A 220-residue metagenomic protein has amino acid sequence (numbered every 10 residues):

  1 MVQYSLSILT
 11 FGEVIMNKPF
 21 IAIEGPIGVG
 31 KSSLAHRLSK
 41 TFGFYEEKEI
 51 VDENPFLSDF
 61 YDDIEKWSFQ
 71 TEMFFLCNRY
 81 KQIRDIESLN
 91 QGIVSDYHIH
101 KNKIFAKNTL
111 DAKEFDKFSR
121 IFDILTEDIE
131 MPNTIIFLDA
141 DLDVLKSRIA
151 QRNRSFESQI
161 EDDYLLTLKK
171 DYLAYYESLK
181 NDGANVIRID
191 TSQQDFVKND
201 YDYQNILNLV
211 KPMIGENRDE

Functional and structural regions predicted by a protein language model:
I23: Hydrophobic anchor at the beta1->P-loop junction of P-loop NTPases
P26: P-loop (Walker A) phosphate-binding loop of NTP-binding proteins
K31: Conserved lysine of the Walker
L34-A35: Post-Walker A alpha-helix
K40-N78: Conserved substrate/cofactor phosphate-moiety recognition/catalytic segment in nucleotide-dependent phosphotransferases
W67, T71-I129: Glycine-rich phosphate-binding loop used to anchor ATP phosphates in small-molecule kinases, encompassing both
I104-D171: A glycine- and Lys/Arg-enriched "phosphate-lid" helix/loop adjacent to the NTP-binding pocket of small-molecule kinases
A150-Q159, D163-E220: NTP-dependent small-molecule kinase module
